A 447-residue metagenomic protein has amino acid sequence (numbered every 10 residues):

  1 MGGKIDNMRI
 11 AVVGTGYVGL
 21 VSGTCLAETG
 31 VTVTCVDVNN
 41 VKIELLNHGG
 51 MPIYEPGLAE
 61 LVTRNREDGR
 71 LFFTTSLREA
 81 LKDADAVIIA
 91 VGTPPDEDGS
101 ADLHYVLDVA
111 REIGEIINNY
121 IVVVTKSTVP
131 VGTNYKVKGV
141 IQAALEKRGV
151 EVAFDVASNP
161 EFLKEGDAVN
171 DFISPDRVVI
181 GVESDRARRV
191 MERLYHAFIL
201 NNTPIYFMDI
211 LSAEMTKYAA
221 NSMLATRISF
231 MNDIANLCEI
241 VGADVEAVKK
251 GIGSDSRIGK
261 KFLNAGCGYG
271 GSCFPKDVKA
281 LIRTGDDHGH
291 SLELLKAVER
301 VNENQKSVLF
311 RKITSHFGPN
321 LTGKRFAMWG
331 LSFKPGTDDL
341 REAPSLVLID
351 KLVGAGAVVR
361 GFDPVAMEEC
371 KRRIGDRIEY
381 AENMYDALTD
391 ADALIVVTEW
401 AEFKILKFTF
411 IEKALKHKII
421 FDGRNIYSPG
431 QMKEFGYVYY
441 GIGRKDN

Functional and structural regions predicted by a protein language model:
G2-N447: Structural/interface elements that position substrates and couple domains in central-metabolism enzymes
